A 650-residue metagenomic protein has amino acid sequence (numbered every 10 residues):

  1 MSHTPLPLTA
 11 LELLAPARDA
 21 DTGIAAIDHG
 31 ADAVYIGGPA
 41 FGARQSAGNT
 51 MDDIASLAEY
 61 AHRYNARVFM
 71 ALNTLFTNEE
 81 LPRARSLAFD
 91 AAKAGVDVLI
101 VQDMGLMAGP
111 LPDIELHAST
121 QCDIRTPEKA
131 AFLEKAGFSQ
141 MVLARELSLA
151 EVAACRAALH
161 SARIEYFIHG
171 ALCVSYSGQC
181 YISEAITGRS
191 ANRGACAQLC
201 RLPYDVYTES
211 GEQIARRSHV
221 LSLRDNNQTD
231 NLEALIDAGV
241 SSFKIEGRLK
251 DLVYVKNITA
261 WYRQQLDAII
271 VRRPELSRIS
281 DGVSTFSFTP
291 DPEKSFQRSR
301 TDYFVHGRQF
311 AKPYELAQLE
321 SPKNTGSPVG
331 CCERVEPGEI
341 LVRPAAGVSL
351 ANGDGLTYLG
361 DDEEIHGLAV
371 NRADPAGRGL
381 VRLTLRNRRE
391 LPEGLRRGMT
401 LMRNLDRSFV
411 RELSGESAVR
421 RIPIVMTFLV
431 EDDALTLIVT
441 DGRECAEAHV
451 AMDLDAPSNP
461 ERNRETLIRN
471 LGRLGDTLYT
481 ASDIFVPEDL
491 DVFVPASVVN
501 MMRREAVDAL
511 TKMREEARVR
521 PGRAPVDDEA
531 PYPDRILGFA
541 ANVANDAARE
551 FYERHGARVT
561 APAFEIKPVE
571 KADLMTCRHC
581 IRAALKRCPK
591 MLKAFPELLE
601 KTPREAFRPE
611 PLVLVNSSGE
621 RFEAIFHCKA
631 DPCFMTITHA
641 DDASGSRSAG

Functional and structural regions predicted by a protein language model:
M1-H29, A33-I36, A40-A43, L57-A58 (+4 more regions): Surface-exposed amphipathic alpha-helical tracts and adjacent flexible/coil segments at the periphery of soluble enzymes
A47-A55: Aromatic- and glycine-enriched glycan-recognition loops and surfaces that form the carbohydrate-binding subsites
G95: An amphipathic, hydrophobic-aromatic interaction surface with interspersed Lys/Arg that forms lipid/phosphate-bearing
G105-P112: Short active-site loop/helix that positions an aromatic residue
R125-K129: Short, glycine/polar-rich helix-capping loops at beta-to-alpha or helix-loop-helix junctions that flank or form
